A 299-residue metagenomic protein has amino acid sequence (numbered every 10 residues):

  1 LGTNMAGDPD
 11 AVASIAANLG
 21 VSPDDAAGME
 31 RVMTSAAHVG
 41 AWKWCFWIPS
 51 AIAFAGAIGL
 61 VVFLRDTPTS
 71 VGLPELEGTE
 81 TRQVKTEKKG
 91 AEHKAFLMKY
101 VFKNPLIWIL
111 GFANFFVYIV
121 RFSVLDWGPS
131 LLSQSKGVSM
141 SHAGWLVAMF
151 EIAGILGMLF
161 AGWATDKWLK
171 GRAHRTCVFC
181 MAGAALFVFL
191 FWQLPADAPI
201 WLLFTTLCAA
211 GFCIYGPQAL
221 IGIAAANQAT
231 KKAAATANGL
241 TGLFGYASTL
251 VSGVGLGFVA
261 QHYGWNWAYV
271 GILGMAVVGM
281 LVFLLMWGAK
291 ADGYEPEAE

Functional and structural regions predicted by a protein language model:
L1-S14, A36-A37, L132-S133, A164-T165 (+1 more regions): Interfacial helix-cap and linker-helix signal at transmembrane-aqueous boundaries of multi-pass secondary transporters
T3, K99-L159, Q218, S252-G253: Extracytoplasmic gate region of multi-pass secondary transporters
K43-V62, W267-L285: Symmetry-related core transmembrane helices of the 12-TM Major Facilitator Superfamily/SLC fold
V71-I109: Juxtamembrane intracellular "pre-TM" segments in multi-pass secondary transporters
D166-M181: Cytoplasmic membrane-interface "Motif A"-like loop-to-helix N-cap segments of 12-TM Major Facilitator Superfamily
K170, A225-A234: Paired intracellular helix-loop junctions of major facilitator superfamily
A182-A196: C-terminal ends and interior cores of transmembrane alpha-helices in multi-pass membrane transporters/permeases
K231-Y263: A late C-terminal transmembrane helix in Major Facilitator Superfamily
